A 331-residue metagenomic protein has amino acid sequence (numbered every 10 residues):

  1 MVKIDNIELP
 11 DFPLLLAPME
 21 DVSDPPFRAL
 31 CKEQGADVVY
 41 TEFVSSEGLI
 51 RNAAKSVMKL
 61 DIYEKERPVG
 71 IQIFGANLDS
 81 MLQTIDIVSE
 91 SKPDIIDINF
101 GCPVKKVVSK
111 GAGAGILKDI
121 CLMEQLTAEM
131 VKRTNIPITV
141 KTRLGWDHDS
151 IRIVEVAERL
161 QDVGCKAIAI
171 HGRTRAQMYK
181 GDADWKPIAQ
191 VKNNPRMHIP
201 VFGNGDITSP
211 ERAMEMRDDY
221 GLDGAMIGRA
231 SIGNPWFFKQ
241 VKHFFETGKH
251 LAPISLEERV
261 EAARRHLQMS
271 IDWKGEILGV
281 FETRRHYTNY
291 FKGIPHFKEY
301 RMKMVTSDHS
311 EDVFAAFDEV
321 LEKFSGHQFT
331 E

Functional and structural regions predicted by a protein language model:
M1-E331: Flavin-dependent oxidoreductase catalytic cores
